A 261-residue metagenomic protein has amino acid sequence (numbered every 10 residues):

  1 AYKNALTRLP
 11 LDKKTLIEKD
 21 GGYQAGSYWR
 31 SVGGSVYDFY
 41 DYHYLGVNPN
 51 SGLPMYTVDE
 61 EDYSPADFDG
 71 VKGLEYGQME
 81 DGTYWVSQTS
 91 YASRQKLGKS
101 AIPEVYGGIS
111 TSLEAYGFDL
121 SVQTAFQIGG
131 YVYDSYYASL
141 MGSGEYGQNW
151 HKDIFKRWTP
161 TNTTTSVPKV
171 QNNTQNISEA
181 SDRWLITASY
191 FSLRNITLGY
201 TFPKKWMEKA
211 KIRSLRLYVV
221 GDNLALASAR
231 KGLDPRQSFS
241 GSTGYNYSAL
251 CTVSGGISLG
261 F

Functional and structural regions predicted by a protein language model:
A1-H43, E104-G142, I196, Y200-F202 (+1 more regions): Transmembrane beta-barrel strand/turn architecture of Gram-negative outer membrane proteins
A1-K99: Conserved small-residue
D20-L53, I154-F155, T159-T163, S178-A180 (+1 more regions): C-terminal beta-signal and terminal closure region of outer-membrane beta-barrel proteins
Q24, Q88-K96, Q148-H151, N176-W184 (+1 more regions): Extracytoplasmic loops and strand-loop junctions of Gram-negative outer membrane beta-barrel proteins
K99-E104, R183-S192, Y247-C251: Short sequence motifs at beta-strands and strand-loop junctions characteristic of Gram-negative outer-membrane
V105-G107, Y116-F118, S189, K211-L215 (+1 more regions): Outer-envelope beta-barrel architecture signal
V122, L217-V219, I257: Membrane-embedded beta-strand positions of outer-membrane beta-barrel proteins
Q127-D222: Extracytoplasmic gating/loop element in the C-terminal half of outer-membrane beta-barrel translocons and assembly
